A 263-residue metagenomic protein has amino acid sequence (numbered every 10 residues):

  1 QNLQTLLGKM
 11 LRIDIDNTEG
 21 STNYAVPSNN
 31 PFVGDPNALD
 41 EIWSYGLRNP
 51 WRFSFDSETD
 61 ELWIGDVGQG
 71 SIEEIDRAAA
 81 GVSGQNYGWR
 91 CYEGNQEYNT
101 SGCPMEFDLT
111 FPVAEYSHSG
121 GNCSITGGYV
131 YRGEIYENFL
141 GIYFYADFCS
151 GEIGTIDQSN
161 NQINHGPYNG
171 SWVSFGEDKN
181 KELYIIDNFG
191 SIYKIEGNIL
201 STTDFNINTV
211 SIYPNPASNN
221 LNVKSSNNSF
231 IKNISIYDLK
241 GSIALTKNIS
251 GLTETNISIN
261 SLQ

Functional and structural regions predicted by a protein language model:
Q1-Q162, G197, N208: Beta-propeller domain segments
P27, Y168-W172, G251-T253: Short coil/turn segments at the loop-to-beta-strand junctions that recur within blades of beta-propeller repeat folds
L47, N161-K179: Conserved blade-ending motifs and adjacent loop-strand segments that build the rim/top face of beta-propeller domains
S57, D178, D238-L239: Short, acidic, Ser/Thr-enriched surface-loop or helix-capping motifs
Q69, G190, I199, S250-G251: A generic structural motif
N161, E182, S201-T203, S242-I243: Residue-level signal for well-ordered, solvent-exposed loop/turn and beta-edge residues enriched in charged/polar side
V173-I199: Blade-level signature of beta-propeller repeat domains, shared across WD40, Kelch, NHL, RCC1 and BNR/Asp-box propellers
D204-Q263: C-terminal outer-membrane/trafficking sorting elements
